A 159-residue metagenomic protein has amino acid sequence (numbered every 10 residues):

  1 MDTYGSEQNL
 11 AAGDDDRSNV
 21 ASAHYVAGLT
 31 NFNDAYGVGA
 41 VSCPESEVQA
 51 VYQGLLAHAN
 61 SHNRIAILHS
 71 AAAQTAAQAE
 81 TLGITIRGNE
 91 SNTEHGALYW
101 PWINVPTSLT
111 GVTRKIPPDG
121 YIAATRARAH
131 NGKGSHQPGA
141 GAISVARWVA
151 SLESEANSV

Functional and structural regions predicted by a protein language model:
M1-V159: A glycine- and small-residue-enriched flexible loop/hinge signal that marks low-structured segments
